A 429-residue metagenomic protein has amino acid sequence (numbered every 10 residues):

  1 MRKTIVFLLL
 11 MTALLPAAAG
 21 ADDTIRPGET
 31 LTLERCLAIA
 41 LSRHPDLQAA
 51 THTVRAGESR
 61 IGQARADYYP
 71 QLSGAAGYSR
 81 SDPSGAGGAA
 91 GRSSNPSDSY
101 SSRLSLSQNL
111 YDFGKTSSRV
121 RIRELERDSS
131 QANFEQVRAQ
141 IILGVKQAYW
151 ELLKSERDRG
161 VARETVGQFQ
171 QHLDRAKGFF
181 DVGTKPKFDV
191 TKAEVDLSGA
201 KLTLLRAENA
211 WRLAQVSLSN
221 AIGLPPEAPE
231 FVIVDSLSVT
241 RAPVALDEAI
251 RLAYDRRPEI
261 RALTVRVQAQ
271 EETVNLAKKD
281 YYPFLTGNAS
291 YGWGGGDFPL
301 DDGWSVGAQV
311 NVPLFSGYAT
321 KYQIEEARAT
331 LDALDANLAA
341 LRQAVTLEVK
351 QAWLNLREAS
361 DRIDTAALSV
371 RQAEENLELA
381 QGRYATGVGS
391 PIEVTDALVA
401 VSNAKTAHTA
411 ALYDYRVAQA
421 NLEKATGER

Functional and structural regions predicted by a protein language model:
M1-T4: Positively charged n-region of N-terminal signal peptides that target proteins for export
V6-P16: Bacterial N-terminal signal peptides
A19-S73, G77, N109, I233-Q268 (+4 more regions): Bacterial Sec-pathway N-terminal export signals of envelope proteins
T30-T32, Q71-Q136, L246-E248, R256 (+2 more regions): Small/polar-residue-enriched beta-strand and adjacent coil segments characteristic of outer-membrane beta-barrel
A49-A64, V137, I141-E164, Q171 (+5 more regions): Amphipathic alpha-helical coiled-coil segments
D67-Y69, P186, Y281: Short, glycine-/polar-rich solvent-exposed loops and beta-turns at beta-strand/coil boundaries
Q140-L252, A352-N355, A359, V401: Periplasmic alpha-helical coiled-coil/stalk elements that build and connect Gram-negative outer-membrane
